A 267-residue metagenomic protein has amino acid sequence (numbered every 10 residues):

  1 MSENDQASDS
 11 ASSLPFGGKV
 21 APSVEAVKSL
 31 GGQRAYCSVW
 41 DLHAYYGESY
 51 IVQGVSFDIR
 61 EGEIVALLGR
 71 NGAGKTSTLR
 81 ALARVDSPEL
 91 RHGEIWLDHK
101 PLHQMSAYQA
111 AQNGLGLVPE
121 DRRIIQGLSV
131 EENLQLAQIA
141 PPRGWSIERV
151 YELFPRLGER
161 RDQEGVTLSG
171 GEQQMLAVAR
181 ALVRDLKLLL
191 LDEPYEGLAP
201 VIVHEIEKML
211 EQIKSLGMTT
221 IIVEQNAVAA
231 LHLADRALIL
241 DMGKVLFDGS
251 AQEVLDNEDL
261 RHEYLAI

Functional and structural regions predicted by a protein language model:
S2-D5, D9, S13-I267: Glycine-rich phosphate-binding loops of nucleotide-dependent enzymes
